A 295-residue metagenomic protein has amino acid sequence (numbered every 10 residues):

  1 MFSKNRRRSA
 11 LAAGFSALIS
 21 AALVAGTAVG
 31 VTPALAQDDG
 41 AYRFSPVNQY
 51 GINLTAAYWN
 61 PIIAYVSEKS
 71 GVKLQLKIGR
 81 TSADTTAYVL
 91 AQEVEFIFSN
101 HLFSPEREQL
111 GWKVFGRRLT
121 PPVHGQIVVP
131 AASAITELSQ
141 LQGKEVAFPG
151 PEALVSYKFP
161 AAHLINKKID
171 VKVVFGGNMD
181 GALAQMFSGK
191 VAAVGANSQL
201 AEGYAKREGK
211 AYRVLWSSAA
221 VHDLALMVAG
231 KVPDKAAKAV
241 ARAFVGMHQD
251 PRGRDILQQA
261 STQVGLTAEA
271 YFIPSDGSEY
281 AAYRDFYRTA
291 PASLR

Functional and structural regions predicted by a protein language model:
F2-G26: Twin-arginine (Tat) signal peptide motif
V29-A36: Sec/Tat signal peptide C-region and signal peptidase I cleavage site
Q37-L102: Extracytoplasmic small-molecule ligand-binding "clamshell" domains of the periplasmic binding protein/Venus flytrap
Q37-P46, Y50-P61, V228-R295: An extracytoplasmic/periplasmic, membrane-proximal ligand-sensing/linker region
Y42-Y50, S139-S156: Short loop->beta-strand "edge-of-pocket" segments that line small-molecule binding or catalytic clefts across diverse
A83-I97, Q109-L110, S139, D180-G195 (+1 more regions): Short helices/loops that flank or line small-molecule/ion binding pockets
V114-E137, A225-A229: Hydrophobic/proline-rich hinge and linker segments of small-molecule sensing/allosteric domains, predominantly
S133, K144-R242: Pocket-lining segment of extracytoplasmic ligand-binding domains
